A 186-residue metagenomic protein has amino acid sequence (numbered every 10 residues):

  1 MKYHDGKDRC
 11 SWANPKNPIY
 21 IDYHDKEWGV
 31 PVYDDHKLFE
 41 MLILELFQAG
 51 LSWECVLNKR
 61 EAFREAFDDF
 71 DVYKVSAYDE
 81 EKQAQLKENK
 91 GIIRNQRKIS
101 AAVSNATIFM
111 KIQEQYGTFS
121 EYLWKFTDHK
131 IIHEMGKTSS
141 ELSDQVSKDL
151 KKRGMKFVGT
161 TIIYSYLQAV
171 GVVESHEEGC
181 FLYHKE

Functional and structural regions predicted by a protein language model:
M1-E186: HhH-family (HhH-GPD) DNA N-glycosylase catalytic core used in base-excision repair
